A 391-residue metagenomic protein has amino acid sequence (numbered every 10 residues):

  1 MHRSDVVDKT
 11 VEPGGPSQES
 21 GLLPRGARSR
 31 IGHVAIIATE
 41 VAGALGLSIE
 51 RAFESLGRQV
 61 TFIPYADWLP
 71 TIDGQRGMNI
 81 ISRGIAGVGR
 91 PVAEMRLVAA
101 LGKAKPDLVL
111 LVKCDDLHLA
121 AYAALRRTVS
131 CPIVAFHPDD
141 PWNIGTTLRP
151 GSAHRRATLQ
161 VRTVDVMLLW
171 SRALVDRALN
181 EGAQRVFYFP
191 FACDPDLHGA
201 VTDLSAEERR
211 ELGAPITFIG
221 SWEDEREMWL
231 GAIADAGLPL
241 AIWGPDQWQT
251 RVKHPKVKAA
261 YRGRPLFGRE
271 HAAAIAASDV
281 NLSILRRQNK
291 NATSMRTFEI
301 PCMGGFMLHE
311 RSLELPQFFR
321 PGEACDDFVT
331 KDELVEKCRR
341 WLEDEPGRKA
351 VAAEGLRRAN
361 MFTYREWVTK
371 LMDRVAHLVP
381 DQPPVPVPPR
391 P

Functional and structural regions predicted by a protein language model:
M1-S20, V385-P391: Short, intrinsically disordered terminal tails adjacent to the first/last structured region
E12-S82, R90-A104, V112-K113, L119-A120 (+3 more regions): Nucleotide-sugar donor-binding catalytic core of glycosyltransferases
Y122-V129, A234: Surface-exposed amphipathic alpha-helices with a cationic face
P132, S278, G355: Conserved SAM-binding loop
V134-R149: A short, histidine- and acid-enriched strand-loop-helix "catalytic/donor-clamping" loop that lines the nucleotide-sugar
C325-K331, R340-E345: Conserved acidic donor-binding segment of nucleotide-sugar-dependent glycosyltransferases
K337-P391: C-terminal amphipathic helix plus adjacent low-complexity, charged tail appended to glycosyltransferase catalytic
